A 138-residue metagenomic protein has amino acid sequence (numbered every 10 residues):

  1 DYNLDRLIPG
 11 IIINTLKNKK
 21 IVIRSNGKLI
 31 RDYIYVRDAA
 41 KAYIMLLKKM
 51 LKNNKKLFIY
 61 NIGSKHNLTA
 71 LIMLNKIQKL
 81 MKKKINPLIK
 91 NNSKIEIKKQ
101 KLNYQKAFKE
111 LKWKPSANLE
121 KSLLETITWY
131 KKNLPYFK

Functional and structural regions predicted by a protein language model:
D1-L7, I30: Flexible, glycine-rich beta-alpha linker
D5-I8, Y60-I62: Short, charge-rich amphipathic segments
T15-K138: C-terminal substrate-binding subdomain of Rossmann-fold SDR/epimerase-dehydratase oxidoreductases
